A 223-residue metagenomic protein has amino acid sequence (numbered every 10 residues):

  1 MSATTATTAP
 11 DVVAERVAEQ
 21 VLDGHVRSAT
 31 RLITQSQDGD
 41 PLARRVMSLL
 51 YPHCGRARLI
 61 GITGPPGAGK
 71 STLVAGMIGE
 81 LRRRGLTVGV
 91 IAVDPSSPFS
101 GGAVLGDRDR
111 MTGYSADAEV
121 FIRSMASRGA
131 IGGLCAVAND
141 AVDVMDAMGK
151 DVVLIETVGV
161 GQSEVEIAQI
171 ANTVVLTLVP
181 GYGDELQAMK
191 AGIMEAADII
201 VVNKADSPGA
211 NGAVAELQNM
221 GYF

Functional and structural regions predicted by a protein language model:
M1-T7: N-terminal acidic, proline/glycine-rich, low-complexity intrinsically disordered segments
T7, D11, V26-R27, G39-D40 (+4 more regions): Short, structured coil/loop segments at alpha-helix boundaries
V12-G24, T30-I60, P65-A68, L73-E185: Nucleotide-state-sensitive switch-loop elements of NTP-binding domains
P180-G181, E185-F223: Conserved phosphate-handling catalytic cores of large alpha/beta enzymes
